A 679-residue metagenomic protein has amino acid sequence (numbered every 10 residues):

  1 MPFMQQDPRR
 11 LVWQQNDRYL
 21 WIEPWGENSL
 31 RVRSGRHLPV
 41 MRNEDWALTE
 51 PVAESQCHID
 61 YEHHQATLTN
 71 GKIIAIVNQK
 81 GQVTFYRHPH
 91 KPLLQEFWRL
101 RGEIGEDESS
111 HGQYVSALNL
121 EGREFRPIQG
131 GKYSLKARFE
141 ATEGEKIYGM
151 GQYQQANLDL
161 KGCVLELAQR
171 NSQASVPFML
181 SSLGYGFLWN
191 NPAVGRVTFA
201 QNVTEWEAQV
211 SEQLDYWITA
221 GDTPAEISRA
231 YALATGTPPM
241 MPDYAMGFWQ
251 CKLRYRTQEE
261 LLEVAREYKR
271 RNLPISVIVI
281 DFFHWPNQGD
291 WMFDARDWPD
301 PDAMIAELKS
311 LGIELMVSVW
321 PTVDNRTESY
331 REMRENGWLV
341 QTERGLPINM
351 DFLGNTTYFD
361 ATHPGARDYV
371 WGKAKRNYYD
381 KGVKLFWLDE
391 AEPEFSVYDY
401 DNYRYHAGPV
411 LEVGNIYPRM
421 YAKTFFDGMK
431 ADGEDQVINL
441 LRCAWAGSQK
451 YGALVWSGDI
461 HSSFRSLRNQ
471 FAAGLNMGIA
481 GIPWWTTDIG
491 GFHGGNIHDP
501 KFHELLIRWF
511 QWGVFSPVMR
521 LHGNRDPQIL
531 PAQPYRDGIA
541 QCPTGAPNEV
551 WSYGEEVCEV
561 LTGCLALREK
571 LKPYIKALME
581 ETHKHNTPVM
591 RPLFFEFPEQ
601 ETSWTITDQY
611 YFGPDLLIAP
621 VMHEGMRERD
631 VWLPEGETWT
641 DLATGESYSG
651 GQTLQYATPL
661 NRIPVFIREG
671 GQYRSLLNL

Functional and structural regions predicted by a protein language model:
M1-A245, C251-L253, Q258-R266, V277 (+7 more regions): N-terminal accessory segment at the very beginning of proteins
R10, S29, Q65-T67, I74 (+23 more regions): Beta-sheet entry/capping signal
I22, F178, Y268, L308 (+6 more regions): Conserved, mostly hydrophobic/aromatic
N191, Q250, I278-H284, V319-T327 (+7 more regions): Short, solvent-exposed turn/loop segments enriched in Gly/Ser/Thr/Pro and often Arg
D215-A220, A245-Q258, H284-P299, D351-W371 (+4 more regions): The substrate-binding groove and active-site-proximal loops of carbohydrate-active enzymes, especially glycoside
P239-Y403: Aromatic-lined carbohydrate-binding/catalytic grooves of carbohydrate-active enzymes
D297-E307, I313, M333-L353, H406-A422 (+2 more regions): Acidic, His- and aromatic-enriched active-site or binding-groove loops in soluble protein domains that engage sugars
F426-G428, E434-V437, A444-W456, M477-T487 (+1 more regions): Catalytic core of carbohydrate-active enzymes
